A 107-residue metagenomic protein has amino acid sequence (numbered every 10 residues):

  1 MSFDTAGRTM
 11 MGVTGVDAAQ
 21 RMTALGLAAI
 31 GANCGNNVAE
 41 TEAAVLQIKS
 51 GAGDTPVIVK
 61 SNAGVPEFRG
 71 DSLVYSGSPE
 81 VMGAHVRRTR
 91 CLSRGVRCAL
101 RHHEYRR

Functional and structural regions predicted by a protein language model:
M1-R107: Domain-level signal for soluble alpha/beta catalytic cores
